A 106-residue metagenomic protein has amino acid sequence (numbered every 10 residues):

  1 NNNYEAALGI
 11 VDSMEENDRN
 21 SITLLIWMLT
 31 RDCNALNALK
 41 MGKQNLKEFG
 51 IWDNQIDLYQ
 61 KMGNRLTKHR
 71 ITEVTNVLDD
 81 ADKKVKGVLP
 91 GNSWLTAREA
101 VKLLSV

Functional and structural regions predicted by a protein language model:
N1-E73: Small-residue-rich helix-loop
N3, I71, V77, S93-T96: Generic hydrophobic secondary-structure packing signal
M28, E73, V77-D80, A100-L103: Charged, amphipathic alpha-helical oligomerization/scaffolding segments
C33, N37-K40, D82-K86, S105: A structural signal for well-ordered alpha-helices, especially hydrophobic packing surfaces of coiled-coils
D57-Y59, T75-K86: Short helix/strand-capping connector loops at secondary-structure junctions
W94-V106: Acidic, carboxylate-rich catalytic segments that either coordinate divalent cations
